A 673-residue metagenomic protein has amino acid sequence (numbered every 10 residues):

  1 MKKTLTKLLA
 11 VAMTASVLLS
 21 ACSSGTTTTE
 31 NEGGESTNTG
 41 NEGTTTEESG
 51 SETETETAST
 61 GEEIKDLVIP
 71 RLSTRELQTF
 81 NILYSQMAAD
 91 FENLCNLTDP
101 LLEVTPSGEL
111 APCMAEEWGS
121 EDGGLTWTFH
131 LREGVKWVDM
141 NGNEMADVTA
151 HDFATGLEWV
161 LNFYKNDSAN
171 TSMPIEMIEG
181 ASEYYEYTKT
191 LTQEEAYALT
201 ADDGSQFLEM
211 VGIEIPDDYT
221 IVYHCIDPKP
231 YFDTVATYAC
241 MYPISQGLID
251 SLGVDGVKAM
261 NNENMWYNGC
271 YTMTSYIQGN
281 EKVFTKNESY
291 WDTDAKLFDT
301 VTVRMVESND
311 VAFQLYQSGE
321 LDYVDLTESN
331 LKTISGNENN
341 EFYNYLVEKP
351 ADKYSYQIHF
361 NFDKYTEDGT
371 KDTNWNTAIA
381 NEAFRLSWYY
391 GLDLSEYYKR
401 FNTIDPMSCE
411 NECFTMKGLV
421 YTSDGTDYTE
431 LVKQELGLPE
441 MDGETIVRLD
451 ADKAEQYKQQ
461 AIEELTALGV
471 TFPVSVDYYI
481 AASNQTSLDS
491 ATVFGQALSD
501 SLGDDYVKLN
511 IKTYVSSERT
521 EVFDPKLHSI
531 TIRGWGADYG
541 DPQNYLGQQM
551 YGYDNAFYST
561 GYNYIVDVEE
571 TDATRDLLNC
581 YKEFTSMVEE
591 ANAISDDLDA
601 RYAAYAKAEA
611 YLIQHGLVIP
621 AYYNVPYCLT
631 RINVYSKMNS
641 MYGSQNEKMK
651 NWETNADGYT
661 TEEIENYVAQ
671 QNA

Functional and structural regions predicted by a protein language model:
P70-G123, W266: N-terminal lobe/hinge region of extracytoplasmic solute-binding protein
S73-L94, M114, N141-G142, P230-P243 (+4 more regions): A structural "hinge/loop" feature
E116-A181, V222, A312-L315, N374-A380 (+1 more regions): Aromatic- and charge-enriched surface segment that lines or borders ligand/interaction sites
A150-T155, D218-H224, C270, D299-T300 (+3 more regions): Alpha-helical secondary-structure segments
Q193-T200, S205-M210, P216-Y219, H224-T300 (+2 more regions): Gly/Pro-rich hinge or "lid" segments in bacterial periplasmic/extracellular proteins
T274-T285, S289, T302-D368, F401: Extracellular/periplasmic solute-recognition and catalytic clefts
Q278, E440-A537, C580, L598 (+1 more regions): Ligand/substrate-recognition segments at binding pockets and active sites
S387-E430, A482, T486-Q496, F523-A673: Detector for C-terminal structural segments
